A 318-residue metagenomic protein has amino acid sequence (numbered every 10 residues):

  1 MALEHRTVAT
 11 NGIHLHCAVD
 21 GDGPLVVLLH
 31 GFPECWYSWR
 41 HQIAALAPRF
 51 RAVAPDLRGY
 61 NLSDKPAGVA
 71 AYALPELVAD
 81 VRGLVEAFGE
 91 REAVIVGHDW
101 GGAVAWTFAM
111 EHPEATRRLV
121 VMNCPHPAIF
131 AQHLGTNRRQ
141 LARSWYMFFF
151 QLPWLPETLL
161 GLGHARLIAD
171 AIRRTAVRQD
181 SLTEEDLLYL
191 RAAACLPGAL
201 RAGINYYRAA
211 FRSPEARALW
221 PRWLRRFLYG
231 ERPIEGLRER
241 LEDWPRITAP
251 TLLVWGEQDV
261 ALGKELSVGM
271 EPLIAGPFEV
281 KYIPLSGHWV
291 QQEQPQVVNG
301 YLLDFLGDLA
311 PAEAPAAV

Functional and structural regions predicted by a protein language model:
M1-A2, I13-L15, V53, Y60-V96 (+3 more regions): Flexible "cap/lid" subdomain of the alpha/beta-hydrolase fold that forms the substrate-access gate
E4-T10: Short acidic-hydrophobic surface loop/beta-edge motif
V19-K65: Conserved HGGG/HGGXW glycine-rich cap/lid loop of the alpha/beta-hydrolase fold
G23, L74, V78, I283-S286: Conserved Asp/Asn-Gly motif in the active-site loop of CheY-like receiver
L29, V254, I283-S286: Short hydrophobic "strand-cap" motifs at the C-terminus of beta-strands
G31, A73, G263, E293-Q294: Active-site helix-initiating loop/hinge in glycosyltransferases
P277-V318: Catalytic active-site module of serine/aspartate enzymes centered on a nucleophile-bearing elbow/loop
